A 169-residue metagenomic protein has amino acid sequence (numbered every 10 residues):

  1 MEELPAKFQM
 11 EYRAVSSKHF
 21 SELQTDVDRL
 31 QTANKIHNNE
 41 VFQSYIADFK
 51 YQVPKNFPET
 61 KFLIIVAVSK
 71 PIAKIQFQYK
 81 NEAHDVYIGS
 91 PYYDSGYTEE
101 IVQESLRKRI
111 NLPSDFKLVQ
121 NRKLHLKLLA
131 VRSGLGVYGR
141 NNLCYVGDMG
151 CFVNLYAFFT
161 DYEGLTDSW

Functional and structural regions predicted by a protein language model:
M1-W169: Auxiliary alpha/beta "docking" domains used to position bulky ligands
